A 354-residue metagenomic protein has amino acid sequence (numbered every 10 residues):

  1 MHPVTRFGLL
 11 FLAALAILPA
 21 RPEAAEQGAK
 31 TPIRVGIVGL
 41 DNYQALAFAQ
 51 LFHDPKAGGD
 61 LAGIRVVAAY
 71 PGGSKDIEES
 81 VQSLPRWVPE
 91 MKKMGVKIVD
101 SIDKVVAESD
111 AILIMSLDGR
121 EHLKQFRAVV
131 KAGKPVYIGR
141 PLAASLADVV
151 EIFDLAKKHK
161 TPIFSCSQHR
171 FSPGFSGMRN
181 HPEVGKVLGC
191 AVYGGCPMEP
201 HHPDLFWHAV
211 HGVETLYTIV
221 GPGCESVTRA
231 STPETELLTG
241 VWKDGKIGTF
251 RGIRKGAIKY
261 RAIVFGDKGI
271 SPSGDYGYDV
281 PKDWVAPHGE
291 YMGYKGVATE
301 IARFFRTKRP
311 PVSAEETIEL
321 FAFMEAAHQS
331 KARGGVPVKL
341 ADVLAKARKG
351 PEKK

Functional and structural regions predicted by a protein language model:
V4, F11, P22-A132, K157-K158 (+3 more regions): N-terminal glycine-/serine-/threonine-rich beta1-alpha1-beta2 phosphate-ribose binding loop of Rossmann-like
A25-G28, I112-L113, F304-K354: C-terminal helix-rich "cap/oligomerization" subdomain common to oxidoreductases
D100, I138, I163-S165: Hydrophobic residues in well-ordered beta-strands that form the structural core
G133, K160, G334-G335: Glycine-centered short loops/turns at secondary-structure junctions
G133-P135, R140-P141: Short helix/strand-capping hinge loops at secondary-structure junctions that flank key functional elements
L142-H202, G212: A contiguous active-site-proximal alpha/beta segment in oxidoreductase catalytic domains
C190-I258, E315-I318, A322: Rossmann-like dinucleotide-binding domain that binds NAD(P)(H)
S231-P233, V241-E319, A327: NAD(P)-dinucleotide binding in Rossmann-like oxidoreductases
